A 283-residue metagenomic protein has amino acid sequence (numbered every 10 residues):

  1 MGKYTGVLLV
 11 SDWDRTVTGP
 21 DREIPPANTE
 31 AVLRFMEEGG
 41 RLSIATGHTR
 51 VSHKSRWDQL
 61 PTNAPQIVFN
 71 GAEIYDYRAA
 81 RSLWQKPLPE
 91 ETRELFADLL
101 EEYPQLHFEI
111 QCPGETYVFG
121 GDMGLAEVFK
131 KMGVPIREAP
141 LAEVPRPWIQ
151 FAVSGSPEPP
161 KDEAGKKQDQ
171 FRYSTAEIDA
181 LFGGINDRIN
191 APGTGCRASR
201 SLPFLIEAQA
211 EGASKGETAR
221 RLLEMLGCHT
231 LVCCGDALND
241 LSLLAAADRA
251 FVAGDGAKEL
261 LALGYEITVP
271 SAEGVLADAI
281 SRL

Functional and structural regions predicted by a protein language model:
M1-S11, E30-L33, E37, T230: Non-catalytic pre-domain segments flanking phosphatase-related domains
Y4-L8, P25, E207-L283: Mg2+-dependent phosphoryl-transfer enzymes with acidic/Ser/Thr/Gly-rich catalytic loops
D21-L125: Active-site phosphate-binding/coordination module
G39-S43, T62-A64, Q150, H229-L231 (+1 more regions): Short active-site oxyanion
L60-T62, N70, R78, P192 (+2 more regions): Short, structured coil segments at secondary-structure junctions
N63-F69, W84-K86, F129-K131, A250-G254 (+1 more regions): Short hydrophobic/aromatic-enriched beta-strand-loop microsegments
L106-H107, Q111-C234, L238, L243: Conserved acidic, metal-coordinating active-site core of Asp-based, Mg2+-dependent phosphoryl-transfer enzymes
